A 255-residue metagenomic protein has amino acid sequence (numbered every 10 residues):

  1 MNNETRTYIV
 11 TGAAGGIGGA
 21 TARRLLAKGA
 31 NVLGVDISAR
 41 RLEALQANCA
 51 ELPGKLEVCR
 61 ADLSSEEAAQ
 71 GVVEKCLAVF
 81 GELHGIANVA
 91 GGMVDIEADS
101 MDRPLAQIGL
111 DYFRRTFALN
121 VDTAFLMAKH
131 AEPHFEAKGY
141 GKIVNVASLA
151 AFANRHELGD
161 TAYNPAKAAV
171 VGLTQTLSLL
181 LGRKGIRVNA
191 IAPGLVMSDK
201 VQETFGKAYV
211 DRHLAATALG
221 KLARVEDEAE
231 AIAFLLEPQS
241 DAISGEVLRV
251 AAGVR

Functional and structural regions predicted by a protein language model:
N2-L33: Canonical Rossmann dinucleotide-binding motif of NAD(H)/NADP(H)-dependent dehydrogenases/reductases, specifically
K28-L45: Conserved glycine-rich Rossmann-like NAD(P)H-binding loop of the short-chain dehydrogenase/reductase
H84, A106-F125, Y140, V144 (+2 more regions): Catalytic Tyr-X3-Lys loop
E97-R114, H213: Substrate-binding pocket helix/loop in short-chain dehydrogenase/reductase
L110, V144-A169, T174-Q175, L179-R183 (+1 more regions): Catalytic loop of short-chain dehydrogenase/reductase
P133, L179-L180, D241: Alpha-helical segment proximal to the catalytic Tyr-Lys
Y140, K221-V250: C-terminal substrate-recognition "lid" of short-chain dehydrogenase/reductases
G182, R187, I243-G245: Short, small/polar-rich loop/turn modules that mediate ligand/substrate recognition or access, typified
